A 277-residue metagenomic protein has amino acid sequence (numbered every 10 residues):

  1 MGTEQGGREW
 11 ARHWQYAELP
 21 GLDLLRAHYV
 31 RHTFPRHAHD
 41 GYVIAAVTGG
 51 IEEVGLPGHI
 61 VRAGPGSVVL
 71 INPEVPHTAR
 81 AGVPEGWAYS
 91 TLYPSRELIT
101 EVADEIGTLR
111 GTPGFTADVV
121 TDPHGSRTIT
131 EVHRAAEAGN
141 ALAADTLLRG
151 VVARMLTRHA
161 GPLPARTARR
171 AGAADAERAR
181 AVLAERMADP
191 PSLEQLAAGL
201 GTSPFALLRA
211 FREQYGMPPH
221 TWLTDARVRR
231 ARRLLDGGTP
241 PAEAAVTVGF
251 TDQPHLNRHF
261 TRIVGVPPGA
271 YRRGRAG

Functional and structural regions predicted by a protein language model:
M1-R12, R273-G277: Actinobacteria-biased recognition of intrinsically disordered, low-complexity terminal regions
G7-G111: N-terminal regulatory/effector-sensing and dimerization cores that precede helix-turn-helix DNA-binding domains
T78-G82, R158-H159, R212: Sigma70-family region 2
V102-A165: Amphipathic alpha-helical segments enriched in hydrophobic/aromatic residues interleaved with Lys/Arg
N140-L148, R169, D189-S192, P240-P241: Hydrophobic alpha-helical connector segments
A160-T167, R209-Y215: Short, Lys/Arg-enriched N-terminal segment that forms or immediately precedes the first helix of a structured domain
R178-A184, D189-R229, D236, A245-G274: Basic/polar phosphate-binding segments, predominantly the helix-turn-helix DNA-binding elements of transcriptional
